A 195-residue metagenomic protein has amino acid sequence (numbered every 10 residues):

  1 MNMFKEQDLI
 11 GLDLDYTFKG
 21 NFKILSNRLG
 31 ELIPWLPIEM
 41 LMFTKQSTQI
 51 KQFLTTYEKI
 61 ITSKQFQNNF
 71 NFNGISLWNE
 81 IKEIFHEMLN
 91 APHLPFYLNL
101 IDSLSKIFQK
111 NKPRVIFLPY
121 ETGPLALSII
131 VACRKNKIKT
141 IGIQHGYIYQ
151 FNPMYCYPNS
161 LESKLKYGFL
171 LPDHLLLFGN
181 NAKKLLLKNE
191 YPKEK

Functional and structural regions predicted by a protein language model:
M1-K195: Catalytic-core helical/loop segments in enzymes performing group transfer/polymerization on anionic/lipid-linked
